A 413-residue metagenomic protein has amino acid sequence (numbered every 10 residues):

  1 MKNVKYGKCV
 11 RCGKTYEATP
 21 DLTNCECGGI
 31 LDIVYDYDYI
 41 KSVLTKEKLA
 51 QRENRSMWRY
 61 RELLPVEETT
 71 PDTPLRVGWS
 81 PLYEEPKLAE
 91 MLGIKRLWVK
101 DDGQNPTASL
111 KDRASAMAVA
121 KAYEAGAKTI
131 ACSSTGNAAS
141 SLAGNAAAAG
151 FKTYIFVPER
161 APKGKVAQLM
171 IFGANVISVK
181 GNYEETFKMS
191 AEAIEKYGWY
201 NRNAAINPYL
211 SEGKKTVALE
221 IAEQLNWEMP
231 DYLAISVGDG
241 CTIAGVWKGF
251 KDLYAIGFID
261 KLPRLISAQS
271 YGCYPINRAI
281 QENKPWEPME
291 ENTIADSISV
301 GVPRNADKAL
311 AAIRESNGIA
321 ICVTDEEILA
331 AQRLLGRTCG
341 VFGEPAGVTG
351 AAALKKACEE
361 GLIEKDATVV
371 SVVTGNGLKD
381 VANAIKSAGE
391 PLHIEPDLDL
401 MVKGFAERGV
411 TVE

Functional and structural regions predicted by a protein language model:
M1-E413: PLP-dependent amino-acid enzyme catalytic core
